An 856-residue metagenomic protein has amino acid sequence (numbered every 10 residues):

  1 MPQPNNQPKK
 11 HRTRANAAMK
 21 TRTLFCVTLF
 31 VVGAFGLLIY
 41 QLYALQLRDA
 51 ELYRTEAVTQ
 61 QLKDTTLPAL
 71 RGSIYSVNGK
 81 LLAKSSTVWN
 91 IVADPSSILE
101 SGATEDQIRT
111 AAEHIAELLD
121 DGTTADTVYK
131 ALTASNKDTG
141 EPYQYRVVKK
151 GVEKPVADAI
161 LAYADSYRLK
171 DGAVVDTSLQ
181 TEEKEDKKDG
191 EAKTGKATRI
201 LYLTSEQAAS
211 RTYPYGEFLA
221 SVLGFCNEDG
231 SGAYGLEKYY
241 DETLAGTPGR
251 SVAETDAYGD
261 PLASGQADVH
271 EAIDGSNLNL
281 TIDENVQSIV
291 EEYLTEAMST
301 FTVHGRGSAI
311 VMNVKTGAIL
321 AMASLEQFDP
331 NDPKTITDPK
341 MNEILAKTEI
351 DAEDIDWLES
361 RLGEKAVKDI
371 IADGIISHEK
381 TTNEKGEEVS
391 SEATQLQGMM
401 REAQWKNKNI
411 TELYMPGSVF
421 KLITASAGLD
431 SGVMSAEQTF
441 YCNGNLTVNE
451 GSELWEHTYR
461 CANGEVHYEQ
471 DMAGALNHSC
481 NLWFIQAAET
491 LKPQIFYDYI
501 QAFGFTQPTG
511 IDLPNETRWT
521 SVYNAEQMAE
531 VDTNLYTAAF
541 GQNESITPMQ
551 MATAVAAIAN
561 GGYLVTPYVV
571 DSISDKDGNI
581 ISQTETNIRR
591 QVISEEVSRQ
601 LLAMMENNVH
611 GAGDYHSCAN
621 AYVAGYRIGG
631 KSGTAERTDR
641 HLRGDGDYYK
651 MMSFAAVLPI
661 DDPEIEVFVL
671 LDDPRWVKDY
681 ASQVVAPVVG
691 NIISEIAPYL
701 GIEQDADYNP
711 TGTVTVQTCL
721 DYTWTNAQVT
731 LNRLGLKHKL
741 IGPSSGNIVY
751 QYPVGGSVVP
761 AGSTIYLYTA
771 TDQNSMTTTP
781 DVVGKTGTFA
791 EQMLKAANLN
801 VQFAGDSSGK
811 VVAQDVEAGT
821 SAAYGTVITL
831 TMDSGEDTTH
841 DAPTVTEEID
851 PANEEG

Functional and structural regions predicted by a protein language model:
M1-E392, Q404, L413, Q494-Q501 (+5 more regions): Periplasmic/cell-envelope proteins involved in peptidoglycan metabolism and beta-lactam response
Q3, A83, W89, D256-H270 (+3 more regions): Beta-lactam-recognizing serine transpeptidase/beta-lactamase-like catalytic domain environment
L67-L70, V77, K84-V88, Y143 (+22 more regions): Extracytoplasmic
A93-P95, G224-C226, N313, G630 (+4 more regions): Flexible glycine-/small-residue-rich
A112, A125-K137, V303-T316, Y441 (+5 more regions): Acidic/histidine-enriched alpha-helical segments
A116-T124, D165, N227, A245 (+13 more regions): Sec-exported extracytoplasmic/periplasmic mature domains
T584, G625, D639, V669-G856: Ligand-recognition elements built from short beta-strands and adjacent flexible loops
